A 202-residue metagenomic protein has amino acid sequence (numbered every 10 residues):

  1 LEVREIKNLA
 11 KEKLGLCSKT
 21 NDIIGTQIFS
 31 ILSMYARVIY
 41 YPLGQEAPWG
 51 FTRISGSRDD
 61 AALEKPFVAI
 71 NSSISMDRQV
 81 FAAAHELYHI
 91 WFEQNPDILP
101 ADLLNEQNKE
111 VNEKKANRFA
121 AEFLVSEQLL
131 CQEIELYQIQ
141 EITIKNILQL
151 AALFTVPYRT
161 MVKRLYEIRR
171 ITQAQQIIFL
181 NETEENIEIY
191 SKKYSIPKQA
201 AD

Functional and structural regions predicted by a protein language model:
L1-D202: Active-site hotspot residues in diverse enzymes, especially metal/ion-binding acidic/histidine motifs
